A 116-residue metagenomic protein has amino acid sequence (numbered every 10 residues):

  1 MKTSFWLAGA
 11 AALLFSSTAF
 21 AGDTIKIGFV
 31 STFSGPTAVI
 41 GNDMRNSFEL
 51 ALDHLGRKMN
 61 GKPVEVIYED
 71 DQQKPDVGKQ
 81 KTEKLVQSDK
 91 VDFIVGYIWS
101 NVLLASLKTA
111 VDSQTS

Functional and structural regions predicted by a protein language model:
M1-L7: Bacterial N-terminal signal peptides that target proteins for export
S16-T18: N-terminal signal peptide c-region/cleavage motif recognized by signal peptidases
A21-I27, T115-S116: Short coil-to-beta-strand
T24-I40, Y97: Short beta-strand segments enriched in small/hydrophobic residues
V39-M44, H54, K58-S116: Beta-alpha junction/loop-to-helix N-cap segments that form part of ligand/metal-binding clefts
F48: Aromatic-lined substrate-binding rim segments of carbohydrate-active enzymes
